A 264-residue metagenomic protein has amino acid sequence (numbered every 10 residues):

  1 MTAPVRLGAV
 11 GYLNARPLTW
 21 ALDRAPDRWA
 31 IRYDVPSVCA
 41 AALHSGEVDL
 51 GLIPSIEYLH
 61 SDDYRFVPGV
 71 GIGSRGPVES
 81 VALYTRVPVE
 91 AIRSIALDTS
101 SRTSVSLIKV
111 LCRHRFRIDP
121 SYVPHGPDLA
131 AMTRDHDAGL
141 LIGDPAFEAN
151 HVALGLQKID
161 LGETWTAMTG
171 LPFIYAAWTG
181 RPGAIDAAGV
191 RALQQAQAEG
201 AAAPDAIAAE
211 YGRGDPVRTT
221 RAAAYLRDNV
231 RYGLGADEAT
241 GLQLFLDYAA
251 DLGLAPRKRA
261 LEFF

Functional and structural regions predicted by a protein language model:
T2-R24, D34, S80-D137, I142 (+1 more regions): Bilobed "Venus flytrap"/periplasmic-binding protein-like clamshell domains and structurally analogous long
L7, F66-V87, A167-G183: Hydrophobic/proline-rich hinge and linker segments of small-molecule sensing/allosteric domains, predominantly
Y12-N14, V35-P36, E47-L59, V70 (+1 more regions): Beta->alpha turn/N-cap motifs
A30-D34, S121-H125, I159, L261-F264: General small-molecule cofactor/ligand-binding pocket signal
L43-H44, M132-T133, A249: Hydrophobic residues within well-ordered alpha-helices
P124-Y211: Pocket-lining segment of extracytoplasmic ligand-binding domains
A184-L252: Secondary-structure end/capping motifs
D247-F264: Long, low-complexity C-terminal extensions of enzymes
